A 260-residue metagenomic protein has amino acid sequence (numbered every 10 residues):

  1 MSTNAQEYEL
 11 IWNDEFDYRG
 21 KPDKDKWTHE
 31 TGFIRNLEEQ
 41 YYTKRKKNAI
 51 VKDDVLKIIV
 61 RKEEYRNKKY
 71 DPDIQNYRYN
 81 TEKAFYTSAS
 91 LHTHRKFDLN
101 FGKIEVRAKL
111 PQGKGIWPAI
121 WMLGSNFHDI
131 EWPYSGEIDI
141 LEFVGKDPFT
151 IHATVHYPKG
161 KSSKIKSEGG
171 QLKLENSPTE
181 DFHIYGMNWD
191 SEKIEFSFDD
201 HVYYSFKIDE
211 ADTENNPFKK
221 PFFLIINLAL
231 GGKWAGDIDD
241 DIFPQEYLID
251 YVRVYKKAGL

Functional and structural regions predicted by a protein language model:
T3-L260: GH16 jelly-roll
